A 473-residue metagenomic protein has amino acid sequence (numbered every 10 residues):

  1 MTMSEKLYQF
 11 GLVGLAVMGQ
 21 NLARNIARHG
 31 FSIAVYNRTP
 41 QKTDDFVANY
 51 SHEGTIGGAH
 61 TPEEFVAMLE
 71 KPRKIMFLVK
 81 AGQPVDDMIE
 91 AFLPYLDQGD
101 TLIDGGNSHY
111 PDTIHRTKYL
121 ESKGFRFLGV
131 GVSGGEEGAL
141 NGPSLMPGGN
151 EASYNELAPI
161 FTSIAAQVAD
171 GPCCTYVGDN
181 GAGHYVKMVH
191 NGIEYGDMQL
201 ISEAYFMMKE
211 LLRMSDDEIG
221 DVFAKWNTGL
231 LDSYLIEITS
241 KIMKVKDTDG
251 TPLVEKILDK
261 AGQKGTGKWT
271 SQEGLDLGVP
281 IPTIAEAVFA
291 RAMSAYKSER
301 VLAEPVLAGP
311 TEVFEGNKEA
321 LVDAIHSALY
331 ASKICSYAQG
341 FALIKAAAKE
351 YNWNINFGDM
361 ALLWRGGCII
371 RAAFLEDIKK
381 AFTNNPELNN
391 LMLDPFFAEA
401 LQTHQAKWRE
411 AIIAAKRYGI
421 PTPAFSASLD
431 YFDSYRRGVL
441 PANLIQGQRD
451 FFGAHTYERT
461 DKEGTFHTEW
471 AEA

Functional and structural regions predicted by a protein language model:
T2-A67, K71-R73, Y95-G99, E136-A139: NAD(P)+-binding Rossmann beta1-loop-alpha1 motif at the extreme N-terminus of oxidoreductases
F10, V85-M88, I103, H109-D221 (+3 more regions): Rossmann-fold dinucleotide-binding core
K74-A91: Glycine/threonine-rich flexible loop motifs
H184, M214, D221, G229-I334 (+1 more regions): Interdomain hinge/lid region at the active-site interface of Rossmann-like NAD(P)-dependent oxidoreductases
K225, A348-F382: Small-residue-rich helix-loop
Q402, K407-A473: C-terminal amphipathic alpha-helical interaction region
